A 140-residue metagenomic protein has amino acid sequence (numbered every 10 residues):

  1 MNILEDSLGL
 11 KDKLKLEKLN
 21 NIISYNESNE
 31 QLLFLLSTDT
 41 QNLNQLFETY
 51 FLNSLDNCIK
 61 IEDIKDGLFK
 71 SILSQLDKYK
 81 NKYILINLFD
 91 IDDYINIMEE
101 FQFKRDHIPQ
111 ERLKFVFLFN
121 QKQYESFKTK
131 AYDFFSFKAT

Functional and structural regions predicted by a protein language model:
M1-Y79: Extended, compositionally biased accessory segments flanking or bridging domains
L14-L19, I95-D106: Short linear interaction motifs
F34, I59, V116, A139-T140: Hydrophobic/aromatic beta-strand patches that form the interior of the parallel beta-sheet core in alpha/beta enzyme
D39-L43, I64-F69, L88-I97, K122-S126: Short acidic, S/G/P-rich loop/turn micro-motifs used as interaction or catalytic elements
L55, R112, F137-K138: A generic structural signal for alpha->beta connector loops
L76-F101, K114-Q123: Conserved P-loop NTPase "ATPase switch" module shared by AAA+ and STAND
D106-E111, D133-F134: Arginine/glycine-rich "motif VI" loop of SF2 helicases in the C-terminal RecA-like domain
T129-T140: A short helix-turn-beta junction within AAA+ P-loop NTPase domains corresponding to the substrate/partner-engaging
